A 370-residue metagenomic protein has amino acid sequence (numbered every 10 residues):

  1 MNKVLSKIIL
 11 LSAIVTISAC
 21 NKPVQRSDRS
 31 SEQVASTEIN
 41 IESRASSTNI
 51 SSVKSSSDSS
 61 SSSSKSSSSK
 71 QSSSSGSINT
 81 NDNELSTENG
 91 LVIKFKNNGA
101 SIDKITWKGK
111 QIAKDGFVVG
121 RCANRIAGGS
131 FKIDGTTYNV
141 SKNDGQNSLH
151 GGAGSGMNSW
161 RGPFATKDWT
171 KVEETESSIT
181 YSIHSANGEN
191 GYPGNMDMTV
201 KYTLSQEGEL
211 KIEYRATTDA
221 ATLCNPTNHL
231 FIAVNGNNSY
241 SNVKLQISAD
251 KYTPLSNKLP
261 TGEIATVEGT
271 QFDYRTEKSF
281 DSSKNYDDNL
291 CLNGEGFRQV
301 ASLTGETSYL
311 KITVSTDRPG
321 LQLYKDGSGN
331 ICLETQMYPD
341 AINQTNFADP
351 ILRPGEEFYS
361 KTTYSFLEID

Functional and structural regions predicted by a protein language model:
M1-I9: Bacterial N-terminal signal peptides that target proteins for export
N2, N21, T363-L367: A short, amphipathic alpha-helical segment
T16-A19: C-terminal motif of bacterial Sec signal peptides marking the signal peptidase cleavage site
N21, T37-I41, I50, I102 (+2 more regions): Hydrophobic transmembrane signal anchors and adjacent membrane-proximal interface regions, especially in viral
N21-D28: Bacterial lipoprotein signal-peptidase II cleavage site
D28-S68, S72-G76: Post-signal peptide N-terminal segment of mature Sec-exported envelope proteins
I78-D370: An exposed, glycine/acidic-rich loop-and-rim segment of catalytic or binding clefts
